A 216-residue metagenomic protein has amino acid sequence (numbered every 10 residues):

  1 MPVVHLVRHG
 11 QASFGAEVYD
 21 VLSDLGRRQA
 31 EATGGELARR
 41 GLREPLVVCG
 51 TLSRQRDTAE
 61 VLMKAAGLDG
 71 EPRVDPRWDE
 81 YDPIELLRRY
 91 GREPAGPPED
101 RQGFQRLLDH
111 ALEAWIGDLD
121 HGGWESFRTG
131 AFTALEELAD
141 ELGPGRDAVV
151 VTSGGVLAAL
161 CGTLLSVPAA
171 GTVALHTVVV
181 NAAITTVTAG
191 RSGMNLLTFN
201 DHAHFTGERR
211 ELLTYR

Functional and structural regions predicted by a protein language model:
V3-H5, G10-L62, G123-R128: Loop-to-helix element that buttresses phosphate recognition and phosphoryl-transfer chemistry
V4, P45, R146-T152: Generic beta-sheet signal
V7, D75-R77, F199: Conserved beta-strand termini and adjacent loop/short-helix elements that scaffold enzyme active sites in alpha/beta
G10, G154, N200-H202: Active-site metal-binding loops of divalent metal-dependent hydrolases
G34-L107: Phosphate-coordination/substrate-recognition cap region in phosphate-metabolizing enzymes
L68, E80-E99, D140, P144-D147 (+1 more regions): Acidic, low-complexity terminal tails and accessory targeting/binding regions of phosphate-metabolizing enzymes
A95-S126: Short glycine/proline- and acidic residue-enriched helix-loop micro-motifs that form flexible lids or anion-recognition
H121-A148: A mid-sequence, solvent-exposed acidic-amphipathic segment
